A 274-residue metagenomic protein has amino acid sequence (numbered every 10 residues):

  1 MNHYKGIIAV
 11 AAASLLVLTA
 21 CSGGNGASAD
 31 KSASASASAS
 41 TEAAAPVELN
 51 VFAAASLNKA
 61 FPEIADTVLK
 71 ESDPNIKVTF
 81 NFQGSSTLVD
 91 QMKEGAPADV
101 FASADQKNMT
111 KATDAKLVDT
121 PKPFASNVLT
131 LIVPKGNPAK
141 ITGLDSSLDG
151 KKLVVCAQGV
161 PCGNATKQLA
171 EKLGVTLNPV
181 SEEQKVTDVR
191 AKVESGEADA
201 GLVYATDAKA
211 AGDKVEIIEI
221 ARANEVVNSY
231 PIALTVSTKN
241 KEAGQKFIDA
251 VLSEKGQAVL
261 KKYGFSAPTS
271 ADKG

Functional and structural regions predicted by a protein language model:
M1-T19: Sec-dependent bacterial lipoprotein signal peptides
H3-Y4, C21-D66, S86, D105-Q106 (+3 more regions): Exported/periplasmic ABC-transporter solute-binding proteins
L49, I76-V78, L129: Conserved beta-strand core positions
D66-T79: Signal peptide-proximal N-terminal region of secreted/periplasmic/extracellular or secretory-lumen proteins
N75, P97-A98, A198: Short, high-confidence coil segments that cap the C-terminus of an alpha-helix and link into the following beta-strand
F82: Conserved strand-loop elements at the edges of beta-sheets that form or border functional pockets
V89, G95-D105, M109-F124: Short beta-strand-centered segments that line the small-molecule binding cleft or hinge of alpha/beta clamshell
Q91-M92, K192: CheY-like receiver
